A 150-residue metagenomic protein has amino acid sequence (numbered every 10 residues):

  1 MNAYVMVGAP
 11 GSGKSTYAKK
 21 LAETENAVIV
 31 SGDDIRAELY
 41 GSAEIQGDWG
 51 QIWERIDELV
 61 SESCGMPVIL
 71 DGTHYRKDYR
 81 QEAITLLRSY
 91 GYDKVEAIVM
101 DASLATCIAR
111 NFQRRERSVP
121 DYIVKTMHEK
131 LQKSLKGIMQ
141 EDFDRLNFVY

Functional and structural regions predicted by a protein language model:
M1, G65, Y92-K94: A general structural motif
M1-V7, S12-S15, K20, A102-Y150: Conserved GTP-binding G-domain of TRAFAC-class P-loop NTPases and closely related GTPase folds
T16-V68: Conserved substrate/cofactor phosphate-moiety recognition/catalytic segment in nucleotide-dependent phosphotransferases
L21, L59-S63, L86-Y90, S134 (+1 more regions): Hydrophobic helix-cap positions at the C-terminus of alpha-helices in RecA-like/P-loop ATPase nucleotide-binding cores
A27-I29, V95-A97, F143-F148: Conserved beta-strand scaffold positions in the cores of enzyme catalytic domains, especially in NTP/NDP-utilizing
E38, Y75-E116, K130, L135: ATP-dependent NMP and nucleoside kinases share a basic, alpha-helical "lid"
Q46-D57, K77, D101, D121-H128 (+1 more regions): Amphipathic alpha-helical transducer elements in NTP-driven molecular machines
P67-G72, A97: Short catalytic-loop micro-motif centered on adjacent basic/acidic residues
